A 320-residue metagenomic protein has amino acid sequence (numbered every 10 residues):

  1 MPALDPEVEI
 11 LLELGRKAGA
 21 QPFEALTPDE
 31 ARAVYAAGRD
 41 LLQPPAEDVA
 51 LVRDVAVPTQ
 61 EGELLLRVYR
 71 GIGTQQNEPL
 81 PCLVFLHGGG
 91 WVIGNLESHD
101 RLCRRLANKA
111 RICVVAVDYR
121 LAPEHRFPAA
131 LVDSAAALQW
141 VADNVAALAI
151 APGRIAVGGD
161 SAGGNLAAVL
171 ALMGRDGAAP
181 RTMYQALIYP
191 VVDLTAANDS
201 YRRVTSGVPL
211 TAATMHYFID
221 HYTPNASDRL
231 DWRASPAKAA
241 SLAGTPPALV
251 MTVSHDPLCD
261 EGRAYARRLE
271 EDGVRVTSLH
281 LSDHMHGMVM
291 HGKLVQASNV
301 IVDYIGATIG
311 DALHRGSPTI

Functional and structural regions predicted by a protein language model:
P2-T27, A37, L41-I320: Alpha/beta-hydrolase superfamily serine-hydrolase fold, recognizing
